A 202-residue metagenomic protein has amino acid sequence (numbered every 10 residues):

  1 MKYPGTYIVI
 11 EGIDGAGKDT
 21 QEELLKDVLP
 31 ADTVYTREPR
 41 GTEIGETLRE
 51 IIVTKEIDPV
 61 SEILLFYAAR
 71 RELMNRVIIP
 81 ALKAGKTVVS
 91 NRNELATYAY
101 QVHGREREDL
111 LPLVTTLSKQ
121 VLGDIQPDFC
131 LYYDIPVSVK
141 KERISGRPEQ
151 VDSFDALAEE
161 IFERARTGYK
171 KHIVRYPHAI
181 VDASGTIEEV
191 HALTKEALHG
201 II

Functional and structural regions predicted by a protein language model:
M1-G5: Phosphate-binding P-loop
I10: Hydrophobic anchor at the beta1->P-loop junction of P-loop NTPases
G15-A16: ATP-binding Walker
D19: Walker A/P-loop
K26-V28, S138-I202: NTP-dependent small-molecule kinase module
A31-L122: ATP-dependent small-molecule kinase phosphotransfer cores that center on conserved nucleotide phosphate-binding segments
T97-T167: A glycine- and Lys/Arg-enriched "phosphate-lid" helix/loop adjacent to the NTP-binding pocket of small-molecule kinases
